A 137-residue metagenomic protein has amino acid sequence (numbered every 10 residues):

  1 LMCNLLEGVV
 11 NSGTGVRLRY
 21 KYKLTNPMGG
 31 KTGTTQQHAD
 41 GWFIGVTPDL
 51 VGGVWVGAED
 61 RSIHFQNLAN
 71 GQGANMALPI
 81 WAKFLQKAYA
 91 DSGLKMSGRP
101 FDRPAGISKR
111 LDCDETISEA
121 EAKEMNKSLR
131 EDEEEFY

Functional and structural regions predicted by a protein language model:
L1-K127: A penicillin-recognizing enzyme superfamily signal
M125-Y137: Extended acidic low-complexity intrinsically disordered regions
